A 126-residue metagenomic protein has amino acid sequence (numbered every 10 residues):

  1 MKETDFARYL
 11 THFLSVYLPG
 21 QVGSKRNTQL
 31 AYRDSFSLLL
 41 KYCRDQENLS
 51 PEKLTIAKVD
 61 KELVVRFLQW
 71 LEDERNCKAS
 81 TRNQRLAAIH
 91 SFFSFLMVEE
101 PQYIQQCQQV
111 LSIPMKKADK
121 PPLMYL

Functional and structural regions predicted by a protein language model:
K2-T4: Blade/loop signatures of beta-propeller domains
F6, A31: Gly/serine-rich nucleotide phosphate-binding loop at the start of the catalytic core of nucleotide/ADP-ribose-handling
T11-N27, R33, S37-P121: N-terminal core-binding DNA-recognition domain of tyrosine recombinases/integrases
M124-L126: NUDIX/MutT-family hydrolases
